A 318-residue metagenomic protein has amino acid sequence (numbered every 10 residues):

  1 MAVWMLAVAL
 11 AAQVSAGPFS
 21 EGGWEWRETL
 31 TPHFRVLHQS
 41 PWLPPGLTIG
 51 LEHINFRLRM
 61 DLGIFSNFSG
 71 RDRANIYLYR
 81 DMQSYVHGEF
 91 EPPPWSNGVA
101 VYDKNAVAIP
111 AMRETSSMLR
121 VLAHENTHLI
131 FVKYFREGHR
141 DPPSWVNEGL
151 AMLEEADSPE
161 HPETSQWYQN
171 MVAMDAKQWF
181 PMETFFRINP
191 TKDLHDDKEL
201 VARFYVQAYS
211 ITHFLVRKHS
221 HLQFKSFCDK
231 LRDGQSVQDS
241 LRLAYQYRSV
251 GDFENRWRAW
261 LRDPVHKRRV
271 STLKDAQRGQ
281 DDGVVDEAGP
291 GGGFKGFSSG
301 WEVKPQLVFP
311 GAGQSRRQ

Functional and structural regions predicted by a protein language model:
M1-A11: Bacterial N-terminal signal peptides
A9, V14-A16, S158: Hydrophobic alpha-helical elements and their junctions with loops/disorder across both membrane and soluble proteins
S15, G279-D282, V308, R316-Q318: Compositionally biased, intrinsically disordered low-complexity segments enriched in polar/proline residues
A16-P143, V237-R242: Juxtacatalytic substrate-recognition/specificity segment
P18-G22, E91, W95-A108, S117 (+1 more regions): Acidic/His/Gly-enriched intrinsically disordered linker/tail segments that often contain short helix/coil "MoRF-like"
P290-Q318: Long, low-complexity, intrinsically disordered segments
